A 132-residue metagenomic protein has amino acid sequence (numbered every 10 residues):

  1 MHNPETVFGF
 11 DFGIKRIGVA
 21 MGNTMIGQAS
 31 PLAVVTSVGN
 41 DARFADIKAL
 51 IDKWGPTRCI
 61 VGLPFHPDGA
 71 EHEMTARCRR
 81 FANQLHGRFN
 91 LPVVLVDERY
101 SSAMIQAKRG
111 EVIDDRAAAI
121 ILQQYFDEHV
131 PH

Functional and structural regions predicted by a protein language model:
H2-F10, I14-H132: Phosphate- and other anionic-substrate recognition elements at nucleic-acid/protein interfaces
